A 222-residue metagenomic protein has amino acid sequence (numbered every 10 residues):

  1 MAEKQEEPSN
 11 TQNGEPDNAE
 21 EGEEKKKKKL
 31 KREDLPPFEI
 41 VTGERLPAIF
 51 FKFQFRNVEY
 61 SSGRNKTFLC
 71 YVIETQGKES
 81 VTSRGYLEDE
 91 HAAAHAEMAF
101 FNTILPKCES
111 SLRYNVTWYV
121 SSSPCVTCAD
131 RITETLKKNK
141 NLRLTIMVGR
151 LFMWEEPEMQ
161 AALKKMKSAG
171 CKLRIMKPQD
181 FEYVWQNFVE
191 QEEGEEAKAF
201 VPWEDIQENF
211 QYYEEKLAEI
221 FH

Functional and structural regions predicted by a protein language model:
M1-H222: Zinc-dependent deaminase catalytic domain
